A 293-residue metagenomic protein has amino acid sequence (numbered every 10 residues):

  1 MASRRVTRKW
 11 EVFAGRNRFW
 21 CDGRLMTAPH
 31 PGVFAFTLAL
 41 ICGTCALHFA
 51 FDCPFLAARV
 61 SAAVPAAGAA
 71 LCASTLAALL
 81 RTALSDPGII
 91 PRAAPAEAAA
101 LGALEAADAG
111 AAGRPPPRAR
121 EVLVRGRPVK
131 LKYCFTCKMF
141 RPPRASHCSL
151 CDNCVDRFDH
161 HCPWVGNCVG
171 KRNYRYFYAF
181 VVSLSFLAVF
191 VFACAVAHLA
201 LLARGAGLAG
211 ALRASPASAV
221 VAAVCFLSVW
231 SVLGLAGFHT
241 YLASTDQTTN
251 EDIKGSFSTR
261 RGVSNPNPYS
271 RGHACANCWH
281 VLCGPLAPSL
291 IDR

Functional and structural regions predicted by a protein language model:
M1-R293: Membrane-associated feature with strongest affinity for ZDHHC
